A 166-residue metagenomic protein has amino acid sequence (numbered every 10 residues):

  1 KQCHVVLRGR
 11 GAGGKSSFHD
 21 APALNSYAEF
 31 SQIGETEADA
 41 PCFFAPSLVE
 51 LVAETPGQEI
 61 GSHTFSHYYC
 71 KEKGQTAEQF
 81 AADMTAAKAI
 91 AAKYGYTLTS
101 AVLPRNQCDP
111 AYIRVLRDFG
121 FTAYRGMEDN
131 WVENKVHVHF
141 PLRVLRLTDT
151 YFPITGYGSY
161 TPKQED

Functional and structural regions predicted by a protein language model:
K1-E54, T97: Active-site beta->alpha N-cap acidic-glycine motif
Q2-V6, F65-Y69, R105-D109, D129-W131: Short, solvent-exposed loop/turn segments at secondary-structure junctions
L7-P22, A81, T85, A111-Y124: Short, electropositive alpha-helical surface patch
N25-C42, K93, T97, V102-D166: Active-site-adjacent pocket scaffolds in enzyme catalytic domains
F44-L48, D83-I90, Y112: Alpha-helical packing segments of well-folded alpha/beta enzyme cores
P56-K71, T97-R105: Active-site groove signature of glycoside hydrolases
T64-A86: Glycine-rich phosphate-binding "P-loop"
